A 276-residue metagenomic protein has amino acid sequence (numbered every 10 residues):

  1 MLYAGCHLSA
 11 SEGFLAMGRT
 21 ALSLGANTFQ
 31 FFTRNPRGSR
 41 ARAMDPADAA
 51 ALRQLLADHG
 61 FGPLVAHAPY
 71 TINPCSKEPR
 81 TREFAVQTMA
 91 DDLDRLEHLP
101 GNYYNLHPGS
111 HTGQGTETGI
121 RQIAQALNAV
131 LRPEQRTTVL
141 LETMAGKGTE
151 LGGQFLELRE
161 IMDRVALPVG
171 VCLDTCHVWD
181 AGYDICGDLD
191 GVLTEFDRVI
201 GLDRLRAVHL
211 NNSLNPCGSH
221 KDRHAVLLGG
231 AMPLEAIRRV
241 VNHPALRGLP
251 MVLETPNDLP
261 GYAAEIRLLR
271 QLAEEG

Functional and structural regions predicted by a protein language model:
M1-A68, I72, S76-D91, E275-G276: N-terminal pre-domain/capping segments
H7-S11, R34-P36, P69-T71, G109-H111 (+4 more regions): Active-site beta-loop-alpha junctions enriched in small/polar residues
R19-G25, M44-V65, A90-P100, N128-R136 (+3 more regions): Acidic (Asp/Glu)-rich catalytic clusters
A21, H67, A85, L96 (+5 more regions): Conserved, mostly hydrophobic/aromatic
F29, L127-A225: Acidic/histidine-rich catalytic cores of soluble enzymes
Q30, R206-H209, G248-T255: Conserved active-site loop/cleft motifs that coordinate metal ions or position small ligands
P74-G170: Active-site acidic/histidine proton-transfer and metal-coordination neighborhood in alpha/beta enzyme cores
R80-L93, T116-N128, Q154-D163, D190-D197 (+2 more regions): Short, electropositive alpha-helical surface patch
